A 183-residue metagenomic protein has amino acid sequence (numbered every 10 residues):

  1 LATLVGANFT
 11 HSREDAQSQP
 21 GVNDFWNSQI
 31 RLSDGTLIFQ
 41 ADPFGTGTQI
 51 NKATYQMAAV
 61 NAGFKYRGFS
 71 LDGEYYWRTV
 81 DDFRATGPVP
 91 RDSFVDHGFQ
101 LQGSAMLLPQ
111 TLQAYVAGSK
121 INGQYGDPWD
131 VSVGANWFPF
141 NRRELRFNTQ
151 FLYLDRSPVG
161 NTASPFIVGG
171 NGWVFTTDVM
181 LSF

Functional and structural regions predicted by a protein language model:
A2-H11, D15-F183: Outer-membrane beta-barrel pore domains
